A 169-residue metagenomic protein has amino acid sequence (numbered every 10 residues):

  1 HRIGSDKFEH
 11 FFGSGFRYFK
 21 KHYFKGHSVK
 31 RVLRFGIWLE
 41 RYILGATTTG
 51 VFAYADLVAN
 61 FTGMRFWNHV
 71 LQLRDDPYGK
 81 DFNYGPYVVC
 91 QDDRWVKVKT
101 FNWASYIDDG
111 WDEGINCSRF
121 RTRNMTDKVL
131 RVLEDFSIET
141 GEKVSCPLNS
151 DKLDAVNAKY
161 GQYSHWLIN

Functional and structural regions predicted by a protein language model:
H1-R34, L44, T48-L57, F61-T62 (+1 more regions): Intrinsically disordered, low-complexity, mixed-charge
G36-E40: Alpha-helical transmembrane segments of multi-pass membrane proteins
